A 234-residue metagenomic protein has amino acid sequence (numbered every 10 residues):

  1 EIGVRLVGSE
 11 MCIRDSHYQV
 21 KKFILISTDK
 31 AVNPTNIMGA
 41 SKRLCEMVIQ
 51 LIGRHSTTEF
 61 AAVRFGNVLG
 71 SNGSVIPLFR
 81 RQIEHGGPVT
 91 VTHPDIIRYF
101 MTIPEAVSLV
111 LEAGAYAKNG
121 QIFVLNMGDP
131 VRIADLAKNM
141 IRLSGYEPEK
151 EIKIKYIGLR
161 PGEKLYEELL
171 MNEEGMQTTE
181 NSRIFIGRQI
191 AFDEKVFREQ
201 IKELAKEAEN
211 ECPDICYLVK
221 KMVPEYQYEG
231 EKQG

Functional and structural regions predicted by a protein language model:
E1-G8, I13: Single conserved hydrophobic/aromatic residue that forms the stacking wall/gate of nucleotide- or nucleobase-binding
D15-K22, T57-T58: A short helix->loop->beta-strand "cap" motif at the edges of active sites that frequently abuts
K22-F23, I97: ATPase nucleotide-binding head domains, primarily ABC-like/P-loop NTPase cores
F23-T28, V63-F65: SDR active-site strand-loop-helix element
D29-N33, V68-S71: Conserved catalytic-site region of short-chain dehydrogenase/reductase
T35-G39: Short, solvent-exposed loop/turn segments at secondary-structure boundaries
S41-L44: Active-site helix of classical SDR
M47-G234: Strand-loop microenvironment adjacent to phosphate/nucleotide-handling motifs in alpha/beta enzyme folds
